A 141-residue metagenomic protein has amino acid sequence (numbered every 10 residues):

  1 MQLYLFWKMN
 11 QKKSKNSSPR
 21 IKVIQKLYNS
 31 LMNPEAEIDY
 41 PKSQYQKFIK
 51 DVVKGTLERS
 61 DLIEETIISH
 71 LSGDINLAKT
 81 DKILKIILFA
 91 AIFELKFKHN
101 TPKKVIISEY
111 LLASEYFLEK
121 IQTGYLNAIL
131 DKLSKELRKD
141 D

Functional and structural regions predicted by a protein language model:
M1-Y116, Q122, N127-D141: N-terminal interaction/assembly modules
